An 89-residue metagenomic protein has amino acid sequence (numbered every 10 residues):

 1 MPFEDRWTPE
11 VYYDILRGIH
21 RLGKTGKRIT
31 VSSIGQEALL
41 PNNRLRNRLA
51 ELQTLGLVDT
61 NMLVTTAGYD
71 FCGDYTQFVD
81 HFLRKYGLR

Functional and structural regions predicted by a protein language model:
M1-L16: Short alpha-helical segments that sit at the start of domains
R6, A38-T54: Short amphipathic alpha-helical interaction segments
W7, T25-G26, D59: Helix-turn-helix/winged-helix DNA-binding modules
L16-K24, L57: Short, locally clustered residues in the helix-turn-helix/winged-helix DNA-binding domain
K24-E37: Short acidic, hydrophobic short linear motifs in intrinsically disordered regions
Q53-L63: A short, conserved structural fragment
N61-C72: Accessory beta->alpha helical hairpin/"wing" motif in late/C-terminal subdomains of nucleic-acid enzymes
D70-R89: Short, amphipathic alpha-helical interaction segments positioned at domain boundaries
